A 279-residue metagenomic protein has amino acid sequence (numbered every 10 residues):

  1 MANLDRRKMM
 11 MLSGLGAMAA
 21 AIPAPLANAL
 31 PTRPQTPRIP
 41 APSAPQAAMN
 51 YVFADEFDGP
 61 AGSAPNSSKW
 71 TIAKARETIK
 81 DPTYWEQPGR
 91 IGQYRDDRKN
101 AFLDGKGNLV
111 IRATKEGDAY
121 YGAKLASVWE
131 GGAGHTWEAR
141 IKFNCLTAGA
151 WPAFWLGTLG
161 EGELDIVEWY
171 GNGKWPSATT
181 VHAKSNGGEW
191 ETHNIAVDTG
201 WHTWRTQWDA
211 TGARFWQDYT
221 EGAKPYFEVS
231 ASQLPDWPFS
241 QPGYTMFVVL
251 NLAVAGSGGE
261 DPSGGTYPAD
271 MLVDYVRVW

Functional and structural regions predicted by a protein language model:
A2, K8-N28: N-terminal export signals
A2-L4, P34, Y120: General helical secondary-structure elements
L30-T36: Cleaved targeting-peptide boundary
T36-W279: GH16 jelly-roll
